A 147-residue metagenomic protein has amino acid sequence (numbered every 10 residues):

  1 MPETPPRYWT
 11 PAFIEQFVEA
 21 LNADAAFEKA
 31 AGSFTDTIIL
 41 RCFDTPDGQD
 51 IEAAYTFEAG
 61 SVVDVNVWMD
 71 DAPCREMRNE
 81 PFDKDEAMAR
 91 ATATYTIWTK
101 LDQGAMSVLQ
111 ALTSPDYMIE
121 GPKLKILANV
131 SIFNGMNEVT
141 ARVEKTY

Functional and structural regions predicted by a protein language model:
M1-Y147: Feature captures hydrophobic
